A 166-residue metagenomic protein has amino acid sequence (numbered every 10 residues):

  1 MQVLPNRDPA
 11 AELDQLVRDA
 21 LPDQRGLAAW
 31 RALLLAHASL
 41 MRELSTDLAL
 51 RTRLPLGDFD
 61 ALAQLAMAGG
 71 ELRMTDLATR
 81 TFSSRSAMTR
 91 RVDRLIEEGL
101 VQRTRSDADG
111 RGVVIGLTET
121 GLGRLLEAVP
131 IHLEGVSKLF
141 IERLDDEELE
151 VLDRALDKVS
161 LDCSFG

Functional and structural regions predicted by a protein language model:
M1-T52, E150: N-terminal leader segment of winged-helix/HTH proteins
Q2-D8, Q15, D93-V151: Charged, amphipathic alpha-helical coiled-coil/dimerization segments
P22-R25, L54, L117, L144: Alpha-helical hairpin
A38-S84: N-terminal helix-turn-helix DNA-binding core of bacterial DNA-binding proteins
L40, L44, T81, R124-R143 (+1 more regions): Alpha-helical linker/hinge and terminal dimerization helices associated with HTH transcriptional regulators
R91, A155: Residues within the DNA-recognition helix of helix-turn-helix
